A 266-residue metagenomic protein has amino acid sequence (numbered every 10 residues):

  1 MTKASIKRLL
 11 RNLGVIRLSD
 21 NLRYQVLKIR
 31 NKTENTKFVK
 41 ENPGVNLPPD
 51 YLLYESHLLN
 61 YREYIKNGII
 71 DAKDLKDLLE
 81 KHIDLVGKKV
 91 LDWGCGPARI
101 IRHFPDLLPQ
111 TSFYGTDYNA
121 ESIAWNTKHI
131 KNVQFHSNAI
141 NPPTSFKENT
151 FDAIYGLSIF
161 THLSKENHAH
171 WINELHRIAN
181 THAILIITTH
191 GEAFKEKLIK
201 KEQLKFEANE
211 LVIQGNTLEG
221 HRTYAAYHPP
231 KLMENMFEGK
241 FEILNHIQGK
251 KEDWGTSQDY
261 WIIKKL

Functional and structural regions predicted by a protein language model:
M1-R8: Compositionally biased, charge-rich terminal segments
R8, N12-G87, G96-P143, K165 (+2 more regions): Class I (Rossmann-like) S-adenosyl-L-methionine-dependent methyltransferase catalytic domain, capturing the SAM-binding
K89, S112, T150-D152: Structural signature of beta-strand start/N-cap positions in the alpha/beta core of ABC transporter nucleotide-binding
D92: Class I SAM-dependent methyltransferase core
P142-I154: A short acidic, Gly/Pro-enriched loop at the edge of an enzyme's catalytic core that lines a small-molecule cofactor
G156-I159: A short beta-strand submotif of the Rossmann-like class I SAM-dependent methyltransferase core that lines
T161-L163: A short His-aromatic
A169-T181: A short glycine-rich, Lys/Arg-flanked "PGG" loop and its adjoining helix->strand segment in the class I
